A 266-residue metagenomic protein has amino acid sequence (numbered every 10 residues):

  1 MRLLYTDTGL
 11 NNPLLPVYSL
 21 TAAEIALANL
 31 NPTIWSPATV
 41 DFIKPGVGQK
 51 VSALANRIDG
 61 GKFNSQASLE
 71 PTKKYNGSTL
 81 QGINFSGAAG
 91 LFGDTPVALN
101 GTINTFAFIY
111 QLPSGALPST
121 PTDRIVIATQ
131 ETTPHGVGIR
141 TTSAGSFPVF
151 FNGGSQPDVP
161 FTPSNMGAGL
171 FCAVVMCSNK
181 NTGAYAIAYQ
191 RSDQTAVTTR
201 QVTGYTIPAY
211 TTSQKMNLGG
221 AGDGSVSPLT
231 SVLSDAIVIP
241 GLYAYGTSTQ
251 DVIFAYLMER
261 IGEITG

Functional and structural regions predicted by a protein language model:
M1-G87, T249-G266: Extracytoplasmic low-complexity segments
P13-A28, N84-F106, D158-N165, G222-S225: Short surface loop/edge beta-strand patches of beta-sandwich-type extracellular domains that form ligand-contact sites
I34-P37, F42-I43, N56, T105-S114 (+3 more regions): Short hydrophobic/aromatic patches on beta-strands that form ligand-binding or substrate-lining surfaces
P45, V51-L54, G61-S68, T72 (+2 more regions): Extracellular glycan-recognition modules
D94, P148-M176: Short, aromatic/His-centered strand-loop micro-motif at the edge of beta-sheets
F106-F108, S164-K180, Y185-I187: Short tryptophan-centered beta-strand motifs in secreted/extracellular beta-sheet-rich domains of glycan-recognition
Y189-S213: Short, solvent-exposed beta-strand-to-loop segments that form ligand-recognition rims of beta-rich domains
Y210-S234: Extracellular glycan-interaction patches encoded by glycine-rich segments
